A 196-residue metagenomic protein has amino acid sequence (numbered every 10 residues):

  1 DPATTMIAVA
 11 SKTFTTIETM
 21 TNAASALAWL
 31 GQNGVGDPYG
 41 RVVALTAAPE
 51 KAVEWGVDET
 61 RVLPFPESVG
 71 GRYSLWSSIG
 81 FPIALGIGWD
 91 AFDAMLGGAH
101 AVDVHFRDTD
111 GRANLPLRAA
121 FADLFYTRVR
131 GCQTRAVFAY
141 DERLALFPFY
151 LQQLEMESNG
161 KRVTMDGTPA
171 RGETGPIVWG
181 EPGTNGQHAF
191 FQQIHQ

Functional and structural regions predicted by a protein language model:
D1-M6: Glycine-rich oxoanion-binding loops at beta->alpha junctions
V9-S11, T46: Short beta-strand/turn micro-motifs composed of small residues that flank or help shape donor/cofactor-binding pockets
S11-T16, S74: Short linear Ser/Thr-Pro motifs
T13, A26-L27: Short N-terminal secondary-structure initiator segments
T16-A23: Glycine/threonine-rich flexible loop motifs
N22, W29-Q196: Active-site phosphate/pyrophosphate-binding segments
